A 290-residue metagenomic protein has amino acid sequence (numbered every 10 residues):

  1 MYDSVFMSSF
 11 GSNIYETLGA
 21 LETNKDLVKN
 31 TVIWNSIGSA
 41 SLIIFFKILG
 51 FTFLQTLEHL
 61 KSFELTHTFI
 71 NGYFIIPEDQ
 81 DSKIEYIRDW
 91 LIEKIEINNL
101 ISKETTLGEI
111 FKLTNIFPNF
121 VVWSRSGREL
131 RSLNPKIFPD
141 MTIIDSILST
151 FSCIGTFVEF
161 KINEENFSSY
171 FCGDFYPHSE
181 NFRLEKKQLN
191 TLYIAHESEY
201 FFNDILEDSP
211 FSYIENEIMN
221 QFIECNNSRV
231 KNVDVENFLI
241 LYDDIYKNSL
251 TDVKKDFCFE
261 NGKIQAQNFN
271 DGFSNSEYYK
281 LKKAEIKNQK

Functional and structural regions predicted by a protein language model:
M1-N35, F45-K290: Patatin-like phospholipase
G38: Catalytic nucleophile serine of serine hydrolases, specifically the conserved "nucleophile elbow" pentapeptide
S41-L42: FAD-binding core of FAD-dependent oxidoreductases, characterized by glycine-rich FAD pyrophosphate-binding loops
